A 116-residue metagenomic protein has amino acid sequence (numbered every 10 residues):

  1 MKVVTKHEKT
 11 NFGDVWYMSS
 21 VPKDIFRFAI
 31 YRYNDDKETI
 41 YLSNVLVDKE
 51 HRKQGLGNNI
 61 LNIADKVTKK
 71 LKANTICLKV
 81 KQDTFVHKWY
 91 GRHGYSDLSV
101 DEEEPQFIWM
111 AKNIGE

Functional and structural regions predicted by a protein language model:
M1-S43, D48, V67, D101-E104: Acetyl-CoA-dependent GNAT
N34-D36, E50, D83-F85, G115: Short coil/turn motifs at secondary-structure junctions
V47, K53-K66, R92: Conserved acetyl-CoA-binding loop-helix of GNAT-fold acetyltransferases
T68-K81: Conserved GNAT acetyl-CoA-binding A-motif
L78-H87, E102-F107: Conserved beta-strand-loop-alpha-helix junction that forms the acyl-donor binding cleft
G91-V100: Conserved acetyl-CoA-binding loop of GNAT-fold acetyltransferases
M110-E116: Short beta-strand-to-coil "C-cap" segments at the C-terminal boundary of structured domains/repeats, marking
